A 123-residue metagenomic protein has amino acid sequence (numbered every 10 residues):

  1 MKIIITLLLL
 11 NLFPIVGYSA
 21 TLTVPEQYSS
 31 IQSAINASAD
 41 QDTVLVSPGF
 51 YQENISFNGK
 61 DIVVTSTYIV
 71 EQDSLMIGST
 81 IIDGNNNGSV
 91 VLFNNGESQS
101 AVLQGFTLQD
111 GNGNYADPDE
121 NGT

Functional and structural regions predicted by a protein language model:
I5-I15: Bacterial N-terminal signal peptides
L7, L22-V24: N-terminal compositionally biased, intrinsically disordered segments and leader/signal-like regions
I15-V16, V44: Glycine/proline-rich, flexible active-site/cofactor-binding loop segments that harbor closely spaced acidic
G17-T21: Boundary at the C-terminal end of the N-terminal hydrophobic targeting segment
E26, D61-N121: Right-handed parallel beta-helix/beta-spiral solenoid domain characteristic of secreted/periplasmic
E26-Q32, D40-V70: N-terminal extracellular ligand-recognition/capping segment immediately after the signal peptide
